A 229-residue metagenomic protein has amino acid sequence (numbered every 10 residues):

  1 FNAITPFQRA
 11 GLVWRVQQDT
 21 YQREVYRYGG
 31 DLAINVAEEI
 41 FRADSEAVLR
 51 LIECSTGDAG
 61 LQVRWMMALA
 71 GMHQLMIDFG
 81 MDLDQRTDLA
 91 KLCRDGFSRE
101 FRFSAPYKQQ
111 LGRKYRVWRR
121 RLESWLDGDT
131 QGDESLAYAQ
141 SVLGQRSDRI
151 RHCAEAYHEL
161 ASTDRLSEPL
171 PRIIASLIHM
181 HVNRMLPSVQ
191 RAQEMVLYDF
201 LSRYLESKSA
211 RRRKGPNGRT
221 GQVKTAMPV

Functional and structural regions predicted by a protein language model:
F1-V229: An acidic, charge-biased composition feature
